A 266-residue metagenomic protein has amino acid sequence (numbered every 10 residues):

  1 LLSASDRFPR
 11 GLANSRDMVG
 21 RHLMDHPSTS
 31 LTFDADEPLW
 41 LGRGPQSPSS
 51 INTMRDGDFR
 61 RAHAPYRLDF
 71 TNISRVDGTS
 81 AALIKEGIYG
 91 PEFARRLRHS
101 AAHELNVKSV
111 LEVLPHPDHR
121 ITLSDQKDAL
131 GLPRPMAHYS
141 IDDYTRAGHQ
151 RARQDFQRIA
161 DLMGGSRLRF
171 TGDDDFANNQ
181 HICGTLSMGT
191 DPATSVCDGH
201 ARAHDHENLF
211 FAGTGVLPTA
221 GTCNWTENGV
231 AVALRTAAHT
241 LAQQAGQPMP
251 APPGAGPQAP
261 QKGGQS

Functional and structural regions predicted by a protein language model:
L1-R43, G213, T226-A251: Glycine-rich loop(s) and the adjacent beta-strand/alpha-helix scaffold that form part
R10, L41-R43, C197-D198, T219-G221: Short helix/loop capping segments that flank catalytic or ligand/cofactor-binding pockets
N14-P135, D143, I182, A203-H204 (+3 more regions): FAD cofactor-binding and catalytic pocket of flavoenzymes
L31, A62, D161-G164, L168 (+1 more regions): Residue-level signal for secondary-structure boundary elements
A102-V113, D118, R134-T219, T226 (+1 more regions): A glycine-rich dinucleotide-binding beta-alpha-beta segment and adjacent secondary-structure elements that constitute
P252-P260: Long, internal low-complexity/basic segments
K262-G264: Short, Lys/Arg-enriched N-terminal segments with co-localized hydrophobic residues within the first ~10-30 amino acids
